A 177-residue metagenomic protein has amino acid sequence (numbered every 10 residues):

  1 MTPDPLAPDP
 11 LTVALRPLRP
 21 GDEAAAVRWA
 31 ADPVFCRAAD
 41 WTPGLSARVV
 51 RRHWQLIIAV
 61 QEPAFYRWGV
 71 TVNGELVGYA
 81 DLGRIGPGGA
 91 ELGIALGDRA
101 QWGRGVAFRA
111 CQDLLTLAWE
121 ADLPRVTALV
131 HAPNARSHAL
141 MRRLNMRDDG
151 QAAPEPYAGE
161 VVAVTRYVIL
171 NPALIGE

Functional and structural regions predicted by a protein language model:
M1-D32, V70-E177: Acyl-donor (CoA/ACP) binding surface of acyl/acetyltransferases
V34-Q55: Conserved GNAT-fold acetyl-CoA-binding loop/helix
R37, S46, Q61-F65, G103 (+1 more regions): Secondary-structure transition/capping residues
T42-P43, Y66, Y157: Sparse recognition of residues in long alpha-helices and their boundaries
L56-I57, L117: A generic secondary-structure signal
I57-G69, G78: A short helix-loop-beta-strand connector motif used in the catalytic cores of GNAT acetyltransferases and, in some
